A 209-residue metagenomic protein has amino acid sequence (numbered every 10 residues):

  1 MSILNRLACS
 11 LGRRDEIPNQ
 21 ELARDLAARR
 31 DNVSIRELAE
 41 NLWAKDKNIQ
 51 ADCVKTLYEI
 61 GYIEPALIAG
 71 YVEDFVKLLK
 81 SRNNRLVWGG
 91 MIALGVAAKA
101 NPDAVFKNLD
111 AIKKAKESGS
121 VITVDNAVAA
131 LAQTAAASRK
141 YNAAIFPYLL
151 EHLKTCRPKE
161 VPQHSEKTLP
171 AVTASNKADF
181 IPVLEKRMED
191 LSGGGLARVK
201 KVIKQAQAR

Functional and structural regions predicted by a protein language model:
M1-D52, E59, A171-N176, E185-R209: N-terminal alpha-helical scaffold/docking segments in eukaryotic complex subunits
M1-R6, R29-L42, P65-L78, P102-A115 (+3 more regions): Amphipathic alpha-helical scaffolding segments comprising HEAT/armadillo-like alpha-solenoid repeats
P18-N19, Q50, V87, V124 (+5 more regions): Residue-level detector of extended alpha-helical repeat arrays and alpha-solenoid scaffolds
L22, C53-T56, G90, A127 (+3 more regions): Conserved hydrophobic register position within alpha-solenoid helical repeats
K45, L78, R82-N83, A100 (+5 more regions): Structural signature of alpha-solenoid helical repeat scaffolds
I49-Y62, G89-V96: Non-membrane alpha-helical segments in proteins
Y58-E59, G95, A132-Q133, E166 (+2 more regions): Structural signature of alpha-helical solenoid repeat scaffolds
L78-N126: Hydrophobic, well-structured mid-protein blocks that either form specific transmembrane helices
